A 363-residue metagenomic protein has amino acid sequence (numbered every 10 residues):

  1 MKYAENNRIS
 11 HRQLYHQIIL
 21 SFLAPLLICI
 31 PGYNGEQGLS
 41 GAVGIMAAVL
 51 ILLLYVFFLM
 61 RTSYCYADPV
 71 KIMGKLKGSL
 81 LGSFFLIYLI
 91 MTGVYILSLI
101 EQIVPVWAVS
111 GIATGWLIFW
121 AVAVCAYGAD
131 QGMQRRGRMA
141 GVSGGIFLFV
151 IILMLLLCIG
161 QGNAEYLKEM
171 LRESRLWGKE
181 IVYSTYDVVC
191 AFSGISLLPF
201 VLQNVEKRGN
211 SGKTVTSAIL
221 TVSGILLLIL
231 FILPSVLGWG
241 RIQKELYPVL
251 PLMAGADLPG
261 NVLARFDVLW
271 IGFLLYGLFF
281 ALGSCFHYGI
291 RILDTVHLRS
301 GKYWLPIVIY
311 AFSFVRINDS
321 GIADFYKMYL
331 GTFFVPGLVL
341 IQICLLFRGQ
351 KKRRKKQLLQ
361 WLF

Functional and structural regions predicted by a protein language model:
N7-G32, G44, A48, L52 (+8 more regions): Hydrophobic, membrane-embedded alpha-helices of multi-pass small-molecule transporters
L26-W116, W120-A123, P336-V339: Membrane helical hairpin/interfacial module
G35, Q102-P105, A123-S143, N204-R208 (+2 more regions): Membrane-water interface regions at transmembrane-helix termini and the short interhelical loops of multi-pass membrane
I45-M60, F85-I96, V124-A126, G144-I159 (+2 more regions): Selective recognition of specific alpha-helical transmembrane segments in multi-pass small-molecule
I90-L97, I146-E173, V188, L233-P234 (+1 more regions): Hydrophobic alpha-helical segments and their helix-loop junctions in multi-pass secondary transporters
L99-I100, G115-W116, G128-C158, M328-Q342: Membrane-interface loop-to-helix entry segments
V236-F266: Membrane-interface interhelical connector segments
H297-K302, F314-F334: Extracellular/periplasmic helix-loop-helix junctions in multi-pass membrane proteins
